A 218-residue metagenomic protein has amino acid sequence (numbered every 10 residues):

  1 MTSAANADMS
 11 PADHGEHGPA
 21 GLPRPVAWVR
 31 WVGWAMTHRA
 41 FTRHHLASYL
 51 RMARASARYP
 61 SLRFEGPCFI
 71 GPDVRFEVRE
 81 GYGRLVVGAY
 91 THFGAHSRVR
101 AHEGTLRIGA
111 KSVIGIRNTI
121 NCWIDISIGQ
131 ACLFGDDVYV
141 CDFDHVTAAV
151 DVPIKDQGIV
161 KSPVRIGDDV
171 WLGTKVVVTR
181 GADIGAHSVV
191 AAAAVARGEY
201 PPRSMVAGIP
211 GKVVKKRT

Functional and structural regions predicted by a protein language model:
M1-P67, A131, D137-V138, D142-V150 (+5 more regions): Terminal amphipathic alpha-helical/low-complexity segments used for targeting or macromolecular assembly
P72-R180, I209, R217-T218: Flexible, glycine/small-residue-enriched loop-and-beta-strand segment within the central core of proteins
L106, I126, A194, P202-S204 (+1 more regions): Glycine-centered loop/turn positions within well-structured domains that cap or flank conserved ligand/cofactor-binding
A182-I184, P202: C-terminal substrate-recognition "lid" of short-chain dehydrogenase/reductases
G185-A191, V195: A generic "structured core" feature
E199: ABC-family nucleotide-binding domains
